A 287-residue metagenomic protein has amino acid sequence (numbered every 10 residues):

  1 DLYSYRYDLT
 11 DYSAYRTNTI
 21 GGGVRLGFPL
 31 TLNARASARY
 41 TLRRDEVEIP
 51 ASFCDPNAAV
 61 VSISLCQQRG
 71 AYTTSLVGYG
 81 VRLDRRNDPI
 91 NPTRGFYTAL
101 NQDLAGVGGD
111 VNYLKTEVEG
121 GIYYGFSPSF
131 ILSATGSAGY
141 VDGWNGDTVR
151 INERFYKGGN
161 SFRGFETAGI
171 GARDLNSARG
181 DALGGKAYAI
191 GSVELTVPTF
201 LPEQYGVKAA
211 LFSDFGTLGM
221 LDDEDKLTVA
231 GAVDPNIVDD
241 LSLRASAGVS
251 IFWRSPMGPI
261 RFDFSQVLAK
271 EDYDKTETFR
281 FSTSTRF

Functional and structural regions predicted by a protein language model:
D1-D88, P92-Y97, R163-G164, I170-L175 (+4 more regions): Gram-negative/organellar outer-membrane beta-barrel architecture
L2-R6, A38-R44, F96-L104, V118 (+6 more regions): Transmembrane beta-barrel strands of outer-membrane/channel proteins
N18-L30, T98-G106, N112-W144: Transmembrane beta-barrel strand/turn architecture of Gram-negative outer membrane proteins
I20, S75-V77, F96, T116 (+4 more regions): Hydrophobic core residues within well-ordered beta-strands of beta-rich domains
G22-F28, V77-L83, V118-I122, G136-A138 (+5 more regions): Residues on the lipid-exposed face of transmembrane beta-strands in outer-membrane beta-barrel proteins
T31-A36, N87-F96, G109-V111, F126-L132 (+4 more regions): Short loop/turn motifs that connect adjacent beta-strands in outer-membrane beta-barrel proteins
S129-D225: Extracytoplasmic gating/loop element in the C-terminal half of outer-membrane beta-barrel translocons and assembly
I131, G216-A247: Outer-membrane beta-barrel transmembrane domain signature
